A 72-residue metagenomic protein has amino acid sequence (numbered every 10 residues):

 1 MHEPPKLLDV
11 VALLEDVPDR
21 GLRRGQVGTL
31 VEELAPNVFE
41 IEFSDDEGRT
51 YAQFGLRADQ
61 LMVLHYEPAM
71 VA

Functional and structural regions predicted by a protein language model:
H2-V71: Basic/aromatic-rich interaction segments and small domains that mediate binding to polyanionic partners
